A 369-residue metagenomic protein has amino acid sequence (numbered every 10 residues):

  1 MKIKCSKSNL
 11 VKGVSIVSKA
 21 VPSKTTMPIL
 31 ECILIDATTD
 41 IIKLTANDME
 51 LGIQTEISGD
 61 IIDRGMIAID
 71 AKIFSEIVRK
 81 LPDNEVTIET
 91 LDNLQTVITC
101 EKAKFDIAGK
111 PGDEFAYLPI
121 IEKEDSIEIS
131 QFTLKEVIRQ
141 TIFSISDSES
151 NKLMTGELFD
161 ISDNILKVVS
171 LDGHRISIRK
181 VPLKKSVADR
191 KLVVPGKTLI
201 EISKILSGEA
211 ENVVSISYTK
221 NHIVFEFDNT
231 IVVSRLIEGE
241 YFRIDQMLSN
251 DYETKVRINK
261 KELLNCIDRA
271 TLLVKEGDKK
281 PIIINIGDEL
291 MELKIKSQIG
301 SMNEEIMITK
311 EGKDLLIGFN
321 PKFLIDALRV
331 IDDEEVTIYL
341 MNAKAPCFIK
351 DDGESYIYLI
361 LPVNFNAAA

Functional and structural regions predicted by a protein language model:
M1-A369: Structural preference for solvent-exposed beta-strand-turn elements and adjacent flexible terminal/loop segments within
